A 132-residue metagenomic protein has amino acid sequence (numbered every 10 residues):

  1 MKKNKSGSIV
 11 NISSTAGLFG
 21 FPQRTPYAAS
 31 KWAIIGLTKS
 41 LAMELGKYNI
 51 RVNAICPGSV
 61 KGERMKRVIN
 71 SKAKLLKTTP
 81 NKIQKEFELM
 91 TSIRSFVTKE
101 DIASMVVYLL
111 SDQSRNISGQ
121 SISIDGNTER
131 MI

Functional and structural regions predicted by a protein language model:
K2-K3, L45-K47, V60, L110: A short hydrophobic alpha-helix cap/turn motif
S14: Residue(s) in the substrate-gating loop at a strand-loop-helix junction that position the organic substrate next
F19, S95, V107, S118-I132: Short C-terminal tail/terminal secondary-structure segment of NAD(P)H-dependent dehydrogenase/reductase domains
F19-T25, K47-Y48, R94, D112: Active-site loop immediately N-terminal to the catalytic Tyr-X3-Lys motif of short-chain dehydrogenase/reductase
S30, T38: Active-site helix of classical SDR
G46, R51, I117-G119: Short, small/polar-rich loop/turn modules that mediate ligand/substrate recognition or access, typified
P57-R67, S71: Short, flexible catalytic-loop segment of classical short-chain dehydrogenase/reductase
T78-T79, T91-I102: A conserved structural motif in NAD(P)-dependent oxidoreductases
